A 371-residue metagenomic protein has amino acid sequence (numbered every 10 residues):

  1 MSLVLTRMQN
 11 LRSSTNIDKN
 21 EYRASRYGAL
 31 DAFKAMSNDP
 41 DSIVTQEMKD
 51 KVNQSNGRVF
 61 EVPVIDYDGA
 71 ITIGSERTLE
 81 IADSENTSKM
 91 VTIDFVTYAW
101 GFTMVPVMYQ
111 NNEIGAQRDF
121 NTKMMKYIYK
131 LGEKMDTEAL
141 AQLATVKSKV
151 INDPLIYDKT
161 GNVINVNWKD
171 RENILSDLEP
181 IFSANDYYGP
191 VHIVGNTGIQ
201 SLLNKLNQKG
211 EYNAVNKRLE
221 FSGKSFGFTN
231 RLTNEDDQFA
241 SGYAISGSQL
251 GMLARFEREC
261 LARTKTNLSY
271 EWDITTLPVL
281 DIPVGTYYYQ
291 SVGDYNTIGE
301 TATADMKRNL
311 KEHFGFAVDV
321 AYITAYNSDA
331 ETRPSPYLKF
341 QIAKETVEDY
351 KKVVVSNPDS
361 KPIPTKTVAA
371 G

Functional and structural regions predicted by a protein language model:
M1-M90, T233-G242, G247, D329-G371: N-terminal "assembly arms/tails" that initiate or stabilize quaternary assembly in self-assembling proteins
L3-Q9, V166-K169, N204-G371: Sequence/fold signature of self-assembling virion shell proteins
S25-A35, I128, G132-L143, A244 (+4 more regions): Hydrophobic/aromatic-lined pockets within catalytic cores
K51-N53, I181-D186, A302, M306: A general structural signal for short secondary-structure junctions and capping/turn motifs
V62, T97-W100, K126: Oligomerization/assembly interface segments of phage tail-like spikes and tubes
D83-G115: Short acidic, glycine/tyrosine-flanked loop/strand segments centered on an H-E-D-like triad
Q110-A184, D349-V355, P362-A370: Alpha-helical scaffold segments that mediate packing/assembly in large oligomeric complexes
S148-L232: Extended, solvent-exposed, turn-rich assembly/linker loops in the middle of proteins
